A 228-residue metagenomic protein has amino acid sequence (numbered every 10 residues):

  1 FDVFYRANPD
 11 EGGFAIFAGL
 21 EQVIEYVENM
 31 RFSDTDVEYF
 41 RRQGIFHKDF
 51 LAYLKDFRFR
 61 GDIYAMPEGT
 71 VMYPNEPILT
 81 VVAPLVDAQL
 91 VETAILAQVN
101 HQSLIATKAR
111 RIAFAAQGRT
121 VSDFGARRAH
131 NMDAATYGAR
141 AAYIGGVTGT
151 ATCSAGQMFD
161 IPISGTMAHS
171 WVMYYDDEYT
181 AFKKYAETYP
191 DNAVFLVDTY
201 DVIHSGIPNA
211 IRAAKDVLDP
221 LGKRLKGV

Functional and structural regions predicted by a protein language model:
F1-Y189: Ordered alpha/beta subdomains of enzyme catalytic regions
M167-G227: Glycine- and Gly-Pro-enriched alpha-helical subdomains that act as flexible, kink-prone "lid/hinge" or packing modules
